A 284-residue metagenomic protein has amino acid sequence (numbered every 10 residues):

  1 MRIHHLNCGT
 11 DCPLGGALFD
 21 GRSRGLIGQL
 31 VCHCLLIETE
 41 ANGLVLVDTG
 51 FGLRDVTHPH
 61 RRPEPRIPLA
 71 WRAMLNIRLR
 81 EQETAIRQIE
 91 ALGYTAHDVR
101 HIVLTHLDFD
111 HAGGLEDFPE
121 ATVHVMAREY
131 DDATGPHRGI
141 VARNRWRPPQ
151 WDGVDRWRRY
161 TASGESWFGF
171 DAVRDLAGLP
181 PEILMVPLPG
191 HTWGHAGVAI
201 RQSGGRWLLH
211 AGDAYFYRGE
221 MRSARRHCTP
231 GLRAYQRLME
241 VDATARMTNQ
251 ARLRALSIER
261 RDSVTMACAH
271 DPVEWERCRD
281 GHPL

Functional and structural regions predicted by a protein language model:
R2-C8, L46-V47, I183-L188, L209-G212: Active-site-proximal beta-strand elements of phosphoester/diester hydrolases
H5, F19-R22, C34-T39, T161-S203: Core dinuclear metal-dependent hydrolase active-site scaffold
T10-R87, V198-G212: Conserved beta-strand hairpin/beta-sheet module of binuclear metal-dependent hydrolase folds, prominently
T49-F51, L107, E129, H191-T192 (+2 more regions): Active-site metal-binding loops of divalent metal-dependent hydrolases
L53, R66-I67, W71-A85, G205-L284: Cap/insert and terminal regions of metallo-dependent hydrolase folds
H60-V125: Active-site metal-binding motif and surrounding structural segment of the metallo-beta-lactamase
I77-Y94, D98, A127-P187, L238-S263: Metallo-beta-lactamase
V99-A112, P187-G194, H270-P272: Histidine-centered catalytic micro-motifs
